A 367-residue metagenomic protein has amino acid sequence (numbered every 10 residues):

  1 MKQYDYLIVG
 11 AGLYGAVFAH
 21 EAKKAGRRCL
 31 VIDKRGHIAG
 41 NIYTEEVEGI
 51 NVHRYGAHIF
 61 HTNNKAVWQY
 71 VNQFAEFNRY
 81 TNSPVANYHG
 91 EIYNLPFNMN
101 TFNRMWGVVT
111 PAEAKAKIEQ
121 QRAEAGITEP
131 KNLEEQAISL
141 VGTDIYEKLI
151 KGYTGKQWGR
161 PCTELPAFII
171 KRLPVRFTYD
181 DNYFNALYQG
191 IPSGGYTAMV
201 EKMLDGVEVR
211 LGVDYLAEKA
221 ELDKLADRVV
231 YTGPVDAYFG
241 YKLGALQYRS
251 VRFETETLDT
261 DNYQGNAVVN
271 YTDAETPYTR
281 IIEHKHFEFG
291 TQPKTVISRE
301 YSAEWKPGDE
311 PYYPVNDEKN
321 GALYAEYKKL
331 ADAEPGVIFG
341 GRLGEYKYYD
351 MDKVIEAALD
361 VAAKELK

Functional and structural regions predicted by a protein language model:
Y4, G26, V207, L225-D227 (+1 more regions): Short, well-ordered alpha-helix to beta-strand connector turns
Y4-V31, A362, L366: N-terminal Rossmann-like FAD-binding beta1-loop-alpha1 element of flavoenzymes
H20-E48: Glycine-rich FAD pyrophosphate-binding loop
A25, L216-L330: Mid-domain catalytic core of redox enzymes that form a hydrophobic substrate pocket/lid adjacent to a catalytic redox
G40-N41, N94-L95, Y146, Q157-C162 (+5 more regions): Short catalytic/ligand-binding loop motif for oxyanion handling, primarily in non-cytosolic enzymes, centered on
E48-A123: Dinucleotide-binding Rossmann-like beta1-alpha1 core, especially the glycine-rich loop that anchors the ADP
H89-Y93, M99-R228, T232, A237-F239: Active-site/ligand-binding neighborhood in enzyme catalytic cores
E310-K367: C-terminal catalytic lobe of FAD-dependent flavoproteins
